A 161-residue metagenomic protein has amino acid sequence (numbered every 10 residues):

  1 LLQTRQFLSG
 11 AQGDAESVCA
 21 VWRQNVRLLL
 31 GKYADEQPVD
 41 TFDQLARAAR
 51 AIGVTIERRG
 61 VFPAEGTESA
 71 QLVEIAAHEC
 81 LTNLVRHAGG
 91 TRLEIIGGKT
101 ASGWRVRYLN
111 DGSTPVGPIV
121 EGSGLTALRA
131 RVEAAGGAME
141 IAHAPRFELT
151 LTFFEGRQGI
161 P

Functional and structural regions predicted by a protein language model:
L1-T55: DHp/HisKA dimerization-phosphotransfer hairpin of two-component histidine kinases
R50-E79, A101, I119-V120: Conserved short strand/loop->alpha-helix "switch" segment adjacent to the catalytic nucleotide/phosphoryl-transfer site
C80-A88: Short helix-loop "hinge" at the ATP-lid/N-box region of the Bergerat-fold HATPase_c
R92-S102, L109: Short beta-strand/loop element within the Bergerat-fold HATPase_c
G98, E140-F147, F154: A short beta-strand-to-loop micro-motif at the C-terminal edge of the catalytic HATPase_c
G103, S113-T114, H143-T150: Glycine-rich nucleotide-binding loop
L109-V116, R157: Glycine-rich acidic phosphate-binding loop
G117-P145: ATP phosphate-binding glycine-rich loop and adjacent ATP-lid/helix-beta elements within ATP-binding kinase/ATPase
